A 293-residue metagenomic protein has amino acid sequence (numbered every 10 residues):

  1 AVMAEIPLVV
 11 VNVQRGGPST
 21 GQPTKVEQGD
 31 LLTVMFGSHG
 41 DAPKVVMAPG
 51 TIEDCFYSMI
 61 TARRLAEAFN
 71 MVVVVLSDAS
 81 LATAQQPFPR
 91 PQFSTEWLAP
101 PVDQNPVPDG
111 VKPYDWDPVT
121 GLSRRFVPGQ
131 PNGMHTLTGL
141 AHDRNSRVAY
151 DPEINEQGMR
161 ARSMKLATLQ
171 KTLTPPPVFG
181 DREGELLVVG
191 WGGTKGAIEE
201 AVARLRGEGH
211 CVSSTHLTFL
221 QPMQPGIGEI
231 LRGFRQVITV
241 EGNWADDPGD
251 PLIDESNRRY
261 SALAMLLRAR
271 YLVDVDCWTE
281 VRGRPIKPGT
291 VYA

Functional and structural regions predicted by a protein language model:
A1-F36, V45-A66, G207: Thiamine diphosphate
N12-R15, S38, G50-T51, A79-S80 (+2 more regions): A broadly conserved detector of short glycine/acidic/proline-rich loop/turn motifs that flank catalytic sites and bind
T33-G40, L267-Y271: Short, conserved catalytic or adaptor-binding loops enriched in Gly and charged residues
D41-A48, E183-L186: Glycine- and acidic
S58, R63-A293: Flexible, low-complexity linker and terminal segments
